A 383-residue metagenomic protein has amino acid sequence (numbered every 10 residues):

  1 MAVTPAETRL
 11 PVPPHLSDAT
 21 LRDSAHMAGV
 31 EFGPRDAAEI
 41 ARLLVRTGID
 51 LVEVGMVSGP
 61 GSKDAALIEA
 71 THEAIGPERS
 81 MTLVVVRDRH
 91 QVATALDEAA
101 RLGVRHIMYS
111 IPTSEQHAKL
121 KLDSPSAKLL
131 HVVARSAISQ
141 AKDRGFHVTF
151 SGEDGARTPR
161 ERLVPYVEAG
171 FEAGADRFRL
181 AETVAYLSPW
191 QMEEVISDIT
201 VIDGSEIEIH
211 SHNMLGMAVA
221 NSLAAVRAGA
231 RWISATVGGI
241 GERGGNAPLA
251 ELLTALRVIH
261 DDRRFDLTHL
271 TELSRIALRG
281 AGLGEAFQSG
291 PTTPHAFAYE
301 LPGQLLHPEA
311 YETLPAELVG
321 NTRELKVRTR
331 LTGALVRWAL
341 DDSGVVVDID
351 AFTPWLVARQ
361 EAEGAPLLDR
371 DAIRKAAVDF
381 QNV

Functional and structural regions predicted by a protein language model:
M1-D88: N-terminal capping/small domains of soluble enzymes
A2-T8, P13-P14, T20, H260-V383: A mid-to-C-terminal "edge-of-domain" accessory segment
V3-G29, M108-L122, A137-E153, D198-E206: N-terminal small/glycine-rich loop or linker at the start of catalytic domains across soluble metabolic enzymes
L16-D36, T82-H90, A118-K128, T149-E161 (+1 more regions): Active-site mouth loops of central-metabolism enzymes
R46, E69-P77, T94-H106, I138-D143 (+2 more regions): Acidic (Asp/Glu)-rich catalytic clusters
I49-G76, L83, I111-D123, E153-T158 (+2 more regions): Glycine-rich, proline-tolerant flexible connector loops at the mouths of alpha/beta enzymes
G61-R87, H131-G145, M192-I209, T254-I259: Alpha-helix-loop-beta-strand connector modules within alpha/beta enzyme cores
R89-A99, T158-E168, L215-A228: Catalytic cores of alpha/beta
